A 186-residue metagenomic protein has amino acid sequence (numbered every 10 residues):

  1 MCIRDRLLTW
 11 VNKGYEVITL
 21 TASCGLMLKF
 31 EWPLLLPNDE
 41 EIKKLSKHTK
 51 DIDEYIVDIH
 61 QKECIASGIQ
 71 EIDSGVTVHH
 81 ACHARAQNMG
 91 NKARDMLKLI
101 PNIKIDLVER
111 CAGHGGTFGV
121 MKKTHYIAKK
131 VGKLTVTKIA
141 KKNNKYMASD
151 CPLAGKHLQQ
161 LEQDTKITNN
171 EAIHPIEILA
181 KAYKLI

Functional and structural regions predicted by a protein language model:
M1-I186: Iron-sulfur cluster-binding electron-transfer modules in prokaryotic oxidoreductases
